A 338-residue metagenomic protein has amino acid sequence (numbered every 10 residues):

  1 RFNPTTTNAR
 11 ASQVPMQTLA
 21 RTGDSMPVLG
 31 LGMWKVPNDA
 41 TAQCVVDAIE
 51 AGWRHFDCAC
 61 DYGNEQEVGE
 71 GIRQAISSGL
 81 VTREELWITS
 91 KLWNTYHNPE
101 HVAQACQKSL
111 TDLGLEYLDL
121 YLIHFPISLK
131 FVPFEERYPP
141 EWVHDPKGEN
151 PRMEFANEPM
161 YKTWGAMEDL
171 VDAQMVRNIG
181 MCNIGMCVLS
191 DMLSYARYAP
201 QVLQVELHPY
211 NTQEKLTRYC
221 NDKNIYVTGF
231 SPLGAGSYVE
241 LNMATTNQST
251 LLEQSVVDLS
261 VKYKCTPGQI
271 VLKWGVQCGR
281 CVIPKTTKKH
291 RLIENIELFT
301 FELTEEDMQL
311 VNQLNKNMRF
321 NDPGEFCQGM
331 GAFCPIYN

Functional and structural regions predicted by a protein language model:
F2-L86, E100-Q104, E116, K162 (+3 more regions): N-terminal binding-site loop/beta-alpha segment at the start of enzyme catalytic domains that lines or forms
L31, F56-C58, L118, I179 (+2 more regions): Alpha-helix N-cap/helix-start motif at helix boundaries, enriched for small hydrophobics
G32-W34, A59, Y121-H124, C182 (+1 more regions): Conserved residues at the C-terminal ends of beta-strands
W53, L115-L118, V176, P200: A structural motif
Q66-S77, C106-L110, M167, L189-L193: Short, well-ordered amphipathic alpha-helices
T82-Y96, L120-P126, E206-L207: A short, structured active-site edge motif that brings together acidic residues
N94, F125-N338: Beta/alpha (TIM)-barrel catalytic core signal, keyed to glycine-rich beta->alpha loops juxtaposed to Asp/Glu that bind
V102-I123, D169-A173: CE4/NodB-like, metal-dependent polysaccharide N-deacetylase domain that modifies extracellular/periplasmic N-acetylated
